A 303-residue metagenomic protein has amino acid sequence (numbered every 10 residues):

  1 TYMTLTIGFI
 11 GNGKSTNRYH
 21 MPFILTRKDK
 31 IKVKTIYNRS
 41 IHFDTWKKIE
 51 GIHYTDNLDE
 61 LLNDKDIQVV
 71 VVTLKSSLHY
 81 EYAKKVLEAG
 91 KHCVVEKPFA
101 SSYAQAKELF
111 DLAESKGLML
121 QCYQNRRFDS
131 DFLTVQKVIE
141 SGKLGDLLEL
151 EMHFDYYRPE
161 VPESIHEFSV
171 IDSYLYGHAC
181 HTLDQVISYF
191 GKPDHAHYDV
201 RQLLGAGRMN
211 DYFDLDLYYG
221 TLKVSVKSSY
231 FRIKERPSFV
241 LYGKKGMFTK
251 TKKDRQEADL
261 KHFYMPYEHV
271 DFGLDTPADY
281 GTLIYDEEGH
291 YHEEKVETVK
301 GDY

Functional and structural regions predicted by a protein language model:
Y2-I49: N-terminal Rossmann-like dinucleotide-binding module
E50-L112: Beta-loop-alpha module in the N-terminal Rossmann-like domain of NAD(P)-dependent dehydrogenases, especially those
D56, V95, L120-C122, E151 (+1 more regions): Hydrophobic residues in well-ordered beta-strands that form the structural core
E108-N125, D146-L150: Rossmann-fold dehydrogenase core element
R126-D199, L203-A206: Predominantly a Rossmann-like dinucleotide-binding segment in NAD(P)-dependent oxidoreductases
G177, L183-P266: Contiguous beta-strand/loop segments that form the cofactor/metal-binding neighborhood of enzyme cores
K245-Y303: C-terminal glycine/acidic-rich active-site capping loop/insertion
